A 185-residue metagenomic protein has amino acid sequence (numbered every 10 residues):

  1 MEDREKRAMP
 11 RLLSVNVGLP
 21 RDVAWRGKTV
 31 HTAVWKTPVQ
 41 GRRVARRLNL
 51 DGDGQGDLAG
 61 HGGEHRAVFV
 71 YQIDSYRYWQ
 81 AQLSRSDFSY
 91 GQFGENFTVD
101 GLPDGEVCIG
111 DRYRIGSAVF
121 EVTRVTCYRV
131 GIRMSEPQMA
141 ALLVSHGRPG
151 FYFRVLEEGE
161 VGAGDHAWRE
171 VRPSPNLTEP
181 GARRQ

Functional and structural regions predicted by a protein language model:
E2-Y128, I132, E160, P175-Q185: Electropositive, beta-rich accessory/interaction domains or terminal extensions that provide binding surfaces
S86-G94, S135-P149: Short, basic/aromatic beta-hairpin or loop at an interaction surface
A140-A141, H146-Q185: Acidic/glycine-rich phosphate/pyrophosphate-binding loops and surrounding catalytic core that coordinate Mg2+
